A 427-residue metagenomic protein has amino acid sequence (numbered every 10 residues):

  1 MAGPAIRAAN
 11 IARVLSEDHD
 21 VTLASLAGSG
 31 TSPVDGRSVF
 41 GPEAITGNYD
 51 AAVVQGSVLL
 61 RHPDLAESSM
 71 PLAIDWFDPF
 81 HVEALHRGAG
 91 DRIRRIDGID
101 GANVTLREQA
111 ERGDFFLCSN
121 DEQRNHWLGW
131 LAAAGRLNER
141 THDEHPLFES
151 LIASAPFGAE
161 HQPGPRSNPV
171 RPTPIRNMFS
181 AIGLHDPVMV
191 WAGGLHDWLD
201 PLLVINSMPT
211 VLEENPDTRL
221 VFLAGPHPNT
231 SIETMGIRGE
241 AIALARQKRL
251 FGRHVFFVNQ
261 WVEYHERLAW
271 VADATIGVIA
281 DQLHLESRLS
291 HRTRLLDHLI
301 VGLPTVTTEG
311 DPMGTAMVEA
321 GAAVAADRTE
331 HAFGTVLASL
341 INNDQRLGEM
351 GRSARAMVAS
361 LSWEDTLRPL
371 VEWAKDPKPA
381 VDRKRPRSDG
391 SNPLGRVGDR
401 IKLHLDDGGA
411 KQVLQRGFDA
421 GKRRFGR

Functional and structural regions predicted by a protein language model:
M1-G28, G47, T210-E213, L414-R427: N-terminal subdomain of nucleotide-sugar transferases
D50, D114, A269-R288, L303: Acidic donor-binding loop of glycosyltransferase active sites
M70-V104, R124-W130, F148, E160-Q162 (+1 more regions): Acceptor-binding helix/loop patch of EC 2.4 sugar-transfer enzymes, predominantly nucleotide-sugar-dependent
E111-F179, L184: Donor nucleotide-sugar binding/catalytic pocket of nucleotide-sugar-dependent glycosyltransferases
L147-F148, R355-R427: C-terminal amphipathic helix plus adjacent low-complexity, charged tail appended to glycosyltransferase catalytic
A159-P163, P174-L199, V204-M208, L220-A224: Conserved donor-binding/catalytic core segment of Leloir-type glycosyltransferases
A224-P226, E233-A269: Nucleotide-activated donor-binding/catalytic signature segment of Leloir-type glycosyltransferases, i.e., the conserved
E319-H331, A338-Q345: Conserved acidic donor-binding segment of nucleotide-sugar-dependent glycosyltransferases
